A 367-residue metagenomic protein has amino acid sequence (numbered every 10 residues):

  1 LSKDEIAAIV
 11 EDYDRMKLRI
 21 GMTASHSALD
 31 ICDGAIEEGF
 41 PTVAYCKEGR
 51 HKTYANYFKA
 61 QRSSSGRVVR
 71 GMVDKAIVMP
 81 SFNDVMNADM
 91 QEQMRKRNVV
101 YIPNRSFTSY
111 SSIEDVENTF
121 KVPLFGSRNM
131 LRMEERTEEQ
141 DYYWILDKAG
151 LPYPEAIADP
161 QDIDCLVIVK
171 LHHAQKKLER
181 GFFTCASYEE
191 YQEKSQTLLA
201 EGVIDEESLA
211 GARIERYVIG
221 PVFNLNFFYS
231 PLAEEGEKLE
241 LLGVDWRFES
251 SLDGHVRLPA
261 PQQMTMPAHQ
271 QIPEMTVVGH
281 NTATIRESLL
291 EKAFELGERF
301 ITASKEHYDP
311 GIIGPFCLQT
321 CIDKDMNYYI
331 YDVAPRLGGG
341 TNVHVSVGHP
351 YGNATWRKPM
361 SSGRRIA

Functional and structural regions predicted by a protein language model:
E5-E38, C46, E274: N-terminal phosphate-binding or glycine-rich loops at protein starts, especially the Walker A/P-loop of NTPases
A28-D33, K52-T53, K177: Short N-terminal binding/cap micro-motifs at the start of the first secondary-structure element
V43: Conserved beta-strand positions in the Rossmann-like core of class I SAM-dependent methyltransferases
C46, R132-G220, F228-L242, R286-R299: Active-site nucleotide/adenylate-binding loops and adjacent lid/helix of ATP-dependent enzymes
K47-V167, A174-K176: Conserved N-proximal alpha/beta basic substrate-recognition cap immediately N-terminal to, or forming the N-lobe
L166-K170, N226-F227, T320, M326-R336: A short beta-strand motif that forms the metal-chelation/ATP-contact edge of phosphoryl-transfer active sites
E215, N226, Y308-D325: A short glycine-rich, hydrophobically flanked beta-strand micro-motif that places a catalytic Asp/Glu for divalent metal
F227-S304, A334-R365: ATP-dependent carboxylate/phosphate-activation module, predominantly the ATP-grasp catalytic core and closely related
